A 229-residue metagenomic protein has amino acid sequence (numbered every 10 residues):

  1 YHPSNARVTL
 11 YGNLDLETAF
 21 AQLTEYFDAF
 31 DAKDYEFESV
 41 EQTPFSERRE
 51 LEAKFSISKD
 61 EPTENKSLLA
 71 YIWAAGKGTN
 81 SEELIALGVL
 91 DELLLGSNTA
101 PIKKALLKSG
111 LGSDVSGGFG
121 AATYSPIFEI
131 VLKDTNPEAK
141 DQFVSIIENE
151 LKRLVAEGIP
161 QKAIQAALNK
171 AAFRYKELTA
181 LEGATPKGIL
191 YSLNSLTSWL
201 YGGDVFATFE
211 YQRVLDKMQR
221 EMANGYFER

Functional and structural regions predicted by a protein language model:
Y1-E47, P62-A86, E92, N98-R229: Charge-rich, well-structured scaffold segments of protease-associated domains
R49-I57: Short amphipathic
